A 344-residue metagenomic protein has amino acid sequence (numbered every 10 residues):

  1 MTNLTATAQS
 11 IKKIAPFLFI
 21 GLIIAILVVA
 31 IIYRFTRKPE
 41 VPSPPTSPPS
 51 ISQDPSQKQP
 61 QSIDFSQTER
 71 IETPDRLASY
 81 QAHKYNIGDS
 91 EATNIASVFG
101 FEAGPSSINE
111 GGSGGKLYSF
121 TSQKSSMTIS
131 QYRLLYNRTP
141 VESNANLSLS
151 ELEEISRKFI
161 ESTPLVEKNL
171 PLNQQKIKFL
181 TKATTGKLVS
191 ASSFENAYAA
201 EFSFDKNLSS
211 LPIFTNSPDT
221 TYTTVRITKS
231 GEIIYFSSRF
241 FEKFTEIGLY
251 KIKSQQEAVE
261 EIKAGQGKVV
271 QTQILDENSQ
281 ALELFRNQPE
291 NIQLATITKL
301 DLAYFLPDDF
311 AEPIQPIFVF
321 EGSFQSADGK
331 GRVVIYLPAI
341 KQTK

Functional and structural regions predicted by a protein language model:
T2-T215, R239-G248: Preferential activation on post-signal-peptide N-terminal prodomains/segments of secreted or lumenal proteins
G112-G114, P313-I317: A short, compositionally biased
S125-P140, L211-R239, V319-K344: A short, surface-exposed beta-strand/turn
A145, I155-I314, S326-G329: Segments that shape or occlude catalytic/ligand-binding pockets
